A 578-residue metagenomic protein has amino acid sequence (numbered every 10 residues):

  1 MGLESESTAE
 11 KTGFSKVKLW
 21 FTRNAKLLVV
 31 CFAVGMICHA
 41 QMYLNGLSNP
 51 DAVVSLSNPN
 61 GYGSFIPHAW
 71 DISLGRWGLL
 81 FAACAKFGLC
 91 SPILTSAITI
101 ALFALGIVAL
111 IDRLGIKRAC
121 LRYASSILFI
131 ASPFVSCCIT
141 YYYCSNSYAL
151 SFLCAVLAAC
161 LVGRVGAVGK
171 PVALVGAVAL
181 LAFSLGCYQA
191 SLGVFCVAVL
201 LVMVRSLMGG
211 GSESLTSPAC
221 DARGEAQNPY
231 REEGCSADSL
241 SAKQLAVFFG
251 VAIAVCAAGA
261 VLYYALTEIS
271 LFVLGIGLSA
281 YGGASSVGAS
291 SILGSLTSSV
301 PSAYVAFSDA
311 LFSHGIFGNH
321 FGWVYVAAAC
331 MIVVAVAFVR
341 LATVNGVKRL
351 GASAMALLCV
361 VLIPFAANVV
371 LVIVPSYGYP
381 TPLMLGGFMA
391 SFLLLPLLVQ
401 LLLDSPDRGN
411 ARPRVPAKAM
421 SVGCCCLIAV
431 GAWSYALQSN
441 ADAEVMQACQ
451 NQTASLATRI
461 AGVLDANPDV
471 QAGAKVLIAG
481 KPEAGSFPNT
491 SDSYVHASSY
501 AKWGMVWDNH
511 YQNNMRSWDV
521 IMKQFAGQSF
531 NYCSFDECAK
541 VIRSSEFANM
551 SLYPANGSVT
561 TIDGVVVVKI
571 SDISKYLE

Functional and structural regions predicted by a protein language model:
G2-E6, E10-A69, W77, A83-L105 (+9 more regions): Intrinsically disordered, polar/acidic, low-complexity terminal segments
I37-H39, F249-I332: Membrane-lumen/periplasm interface segments of specific transmembrane helices in polyprenyl phosphate-linked
I72, R76, L102, C120-G163 (+3 more regions): Membrane-interface micro-motifs in multi-pass membrane enzymes
I107, F312-S353: Hydrophobic, aromatic-rich transmembrane alpha-helices and their immediate juxtamembrane boundary segments
A155-A173, S206-E213: Membrane-interface transmembrane helices that cradle and orient dolichyl/undecaprenyl
L161-A182, A237-G250: Short hydrophobic alpha-helices at membrane interfaces in multi-pass membrane enzymes
A173-Q189, V194-F195, L200, A258: Membrane-interface alpha helices of multi-pass inner-membrane proteins
V194-A257, V261: Perimembrane helix-loop-helix junctions
